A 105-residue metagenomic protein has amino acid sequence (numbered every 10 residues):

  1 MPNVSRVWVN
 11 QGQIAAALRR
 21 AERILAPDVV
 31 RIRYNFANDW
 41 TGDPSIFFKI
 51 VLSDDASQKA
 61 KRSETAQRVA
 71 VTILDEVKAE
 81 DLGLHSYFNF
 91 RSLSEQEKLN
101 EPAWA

Functional and structural regions predicted by a protein language model:
M1-A16: N-terminal presequence-like segments and adjacent domain-start helices
G12-I24, V71-T72: Long, contiguous binding/interaction regions
R19-R31, V77-L84: Short secondary-structure junctions
P27-S53: Short edge beta-strands and adjacent turn/loop segments
D43, S57-K59, E97: Intrinsically disordered, low-complexity acidic/polar segments
K49-Q67: A short interface-forming secondary-structure element
T65-D81: A contiguous, mid-protein "functional segment" used to position or interact with cofactors/ions or partner subunits
G83-A105: Polar/charged, Gly/Pro-rich intrinsically disordered segments
